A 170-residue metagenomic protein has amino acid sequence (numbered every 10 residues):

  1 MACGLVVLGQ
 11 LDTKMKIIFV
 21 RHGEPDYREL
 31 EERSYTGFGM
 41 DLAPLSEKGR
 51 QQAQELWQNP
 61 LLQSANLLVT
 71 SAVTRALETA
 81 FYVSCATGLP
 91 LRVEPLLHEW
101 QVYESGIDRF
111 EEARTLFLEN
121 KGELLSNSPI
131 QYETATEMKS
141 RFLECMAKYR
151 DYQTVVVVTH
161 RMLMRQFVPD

Functional and structural regions predicted by a protein language model:
L8-K16, R92, H98-E112, D151 (+1 more regions): Acidic, low-complexity terminal tails and accessory targeting/binding regions of phosphate-metabolizing enzymes
L11-D12, L61-S64, K148-Y152: Flexible, charged surface loops at secondary-structure boundaries
K16-R92: Active-site-proximal alpha-helix that buttresses catalytic centers in soluble enzyme cores
E24, T74, L97, M162-L163: Catalytic metal-binding/acid-base residues of hydrolase active sites
Y27, L77, S140-D170: Active-site-adjacent alpha-helix immediately C-terminal to a catalytic or transition-state-stabilizing loop
G39, A43-P44, C85-R141: Phosphate-handling substructures
A53-Q58, M138, E144-C145: A short, well-structured juxtamembrane/interface segment
